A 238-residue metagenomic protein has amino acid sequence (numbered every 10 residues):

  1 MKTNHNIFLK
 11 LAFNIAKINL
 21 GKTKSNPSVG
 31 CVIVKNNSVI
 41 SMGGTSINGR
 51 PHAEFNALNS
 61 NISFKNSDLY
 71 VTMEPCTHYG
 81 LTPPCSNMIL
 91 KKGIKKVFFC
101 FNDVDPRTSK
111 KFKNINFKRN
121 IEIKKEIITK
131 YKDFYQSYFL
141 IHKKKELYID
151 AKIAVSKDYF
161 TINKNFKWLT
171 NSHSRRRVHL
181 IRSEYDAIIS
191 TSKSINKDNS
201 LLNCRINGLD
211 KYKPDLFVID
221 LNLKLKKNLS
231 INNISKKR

Functional and structural regions predicted by a protein language model:
M1-T23, Y79-R238: Zinc-dependent deaminase
T3, F8, K24-V32, S67-D68: Acidic, glycine-enriched active-site microenvironments
S28-N37, I153-A154: Short beta-strand scaffold segments in enzyme catalytic cores
V39-I40, T161: Hydrophobic "anchor" residues
S41-G43, N165: Short hydrophobic alpha-helix segments
S46-N61, H173-H179: A short, polar/charged loop-to-alpha-helix boundary motif
P51-H52, L69-I89: Local cysteine-cluster metal-coordination motifs and their immediate loop/turn environment, predominantly Fe-S cluster
S63-S67, E184: Short helix-loop-beta connector
